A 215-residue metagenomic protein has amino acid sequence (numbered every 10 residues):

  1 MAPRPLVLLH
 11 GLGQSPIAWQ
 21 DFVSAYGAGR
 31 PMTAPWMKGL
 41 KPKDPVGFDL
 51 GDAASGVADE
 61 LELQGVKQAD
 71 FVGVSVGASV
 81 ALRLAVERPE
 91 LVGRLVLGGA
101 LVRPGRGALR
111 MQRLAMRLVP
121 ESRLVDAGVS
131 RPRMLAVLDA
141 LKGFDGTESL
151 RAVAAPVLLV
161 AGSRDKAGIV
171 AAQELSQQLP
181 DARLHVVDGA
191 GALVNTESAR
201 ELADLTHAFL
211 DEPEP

Functional and structural regions predicted by a protein language model:
A2-K43: Conserved HGGG/HGGXW glycine-rich cap/lid loop of the alpha/beta-hydrolase fold
V23-S24, T33-D70, D204: Active-site loop/oxyanion-hole signature of alpha/beta-hydrolase fold enzymes
G73-G77, A81: Gly/Ala-rich beta-loop-alpha elbow adjacent to hydrolase catalytic centers
L82, V86-E87, V92-E121, I169: Flexible "cap/lid" loop of the alpha/beta hydrolase fold
E121-G146, R164: Hydrophobic, aromatic-rich cap/lid helix
A152-V153, L159-A161: Short beta-strand/loop motif that positions the catalytic acidic residue of the alpha/beta-hydrolase fold
K166-A172: Conserved alpha/beta-hydrolase "acid-adjacent" motif
A190-A203: Catalytic histidine-centered segment of alpha/beta-hydrolase-like enzymes
